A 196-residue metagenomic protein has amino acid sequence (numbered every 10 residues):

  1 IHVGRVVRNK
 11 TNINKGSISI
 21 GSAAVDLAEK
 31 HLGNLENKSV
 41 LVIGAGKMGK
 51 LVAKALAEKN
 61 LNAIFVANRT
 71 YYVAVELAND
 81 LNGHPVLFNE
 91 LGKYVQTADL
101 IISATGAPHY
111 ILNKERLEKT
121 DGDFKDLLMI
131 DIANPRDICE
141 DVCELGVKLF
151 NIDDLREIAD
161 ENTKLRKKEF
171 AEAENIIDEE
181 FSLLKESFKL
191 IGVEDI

Functional and structural regions predicted by a protein language model:
I1-L35: Glycine/serine-rich phosphate-binding loop and adjoining beta1-alpha1 elements at the start of nucleotide-handling
V3, K59, D80, I101-P108 (+1 more regions): Conserved, well-folded catalytic cores of nucleic-acid-processing and energy-transducing macromolecular machines
K15, S19, I43, R69-Y72 (+3 more regions): Conserved active-site and cofactor/substrate-binding residues in soluble primary-metabolism enzymes
V25, E29-L100: Glycine-rich phosphate/diphosphate-binding loop of Rossmann-like nucleotide-binding domains
K47, Y71-Y72, A107-P108, N134-P135 (+1 more regions): Short, glycine-/Ser/Thr-/acidic-enriched flexible segments
A53-K54, A78-N79, N113-L117, E140-C143: Short amphipathic alpha-helical segments
L81-K114, G122-I130, N134-P135: Rossmann-like NAD(P)-binding element
E118-L128, I132-I196: Adenosine-phosphate binding glycine-rich loop
